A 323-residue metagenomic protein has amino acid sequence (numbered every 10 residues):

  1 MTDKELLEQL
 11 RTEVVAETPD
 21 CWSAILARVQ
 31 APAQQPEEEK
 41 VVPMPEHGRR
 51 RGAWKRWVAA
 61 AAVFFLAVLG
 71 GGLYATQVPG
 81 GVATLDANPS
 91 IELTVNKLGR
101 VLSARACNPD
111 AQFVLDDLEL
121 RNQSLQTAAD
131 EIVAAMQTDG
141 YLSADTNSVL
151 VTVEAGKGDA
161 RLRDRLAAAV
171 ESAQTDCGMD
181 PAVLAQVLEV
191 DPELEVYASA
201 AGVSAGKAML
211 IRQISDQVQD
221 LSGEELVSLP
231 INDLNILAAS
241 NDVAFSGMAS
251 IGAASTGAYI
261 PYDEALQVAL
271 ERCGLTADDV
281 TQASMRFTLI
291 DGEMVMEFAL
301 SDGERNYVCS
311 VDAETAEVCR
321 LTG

Functional and structural regions predicted by a protein language model:
M1-G48: Disordered, charged N-terminal biogenesis/targeting segments of membrane/secreted proteins
Q9-A16, A53-R56, A299: Extended, compositionally biased low-complexity polar/Lys-Gly-rich tracts and adjacent boundary/linker regions are
E17, R49-G52, L69, Q282 (+1 more regions): Alpha-helical structural elements
C21-A33, W54-G81: Single-pass transmembrane signal-anchor helices and their membrane-water interface zones
E39-W57, F64-F65: Short hydrophobic short-linear motifs embedded in intrinsically disordered terminal tails or helical linkers
M44-H47, L66-G71, F287-V295: Short, positively charged
Y74-G323: Polar, acidic low-complexity tracts enriched in Ser/Thr/Gln/Glu with frequent Gly/Pro and Thr-Pro motifs
